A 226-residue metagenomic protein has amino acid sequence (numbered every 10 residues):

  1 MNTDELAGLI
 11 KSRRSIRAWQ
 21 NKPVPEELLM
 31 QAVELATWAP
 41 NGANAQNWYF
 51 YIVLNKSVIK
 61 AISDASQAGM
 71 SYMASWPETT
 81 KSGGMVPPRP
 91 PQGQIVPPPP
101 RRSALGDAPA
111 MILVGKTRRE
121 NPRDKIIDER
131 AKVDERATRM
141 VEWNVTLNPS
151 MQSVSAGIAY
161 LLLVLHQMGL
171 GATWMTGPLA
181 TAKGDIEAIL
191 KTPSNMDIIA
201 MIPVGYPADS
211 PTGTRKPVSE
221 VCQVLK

Functional and structural regions predicted by a protein language model:
M1-K226: Acidic, surface-exposed loops and disordered segments
